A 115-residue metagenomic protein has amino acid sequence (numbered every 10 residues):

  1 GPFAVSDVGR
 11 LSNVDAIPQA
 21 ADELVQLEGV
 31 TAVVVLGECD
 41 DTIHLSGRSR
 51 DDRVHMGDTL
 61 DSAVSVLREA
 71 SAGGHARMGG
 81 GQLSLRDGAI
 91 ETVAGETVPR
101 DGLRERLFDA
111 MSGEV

Functional and structural regions predicted by a protein language model:
A4-V115: Glycine-rich, acidic loop segments that terminate in or are immediately followed by a histidine
